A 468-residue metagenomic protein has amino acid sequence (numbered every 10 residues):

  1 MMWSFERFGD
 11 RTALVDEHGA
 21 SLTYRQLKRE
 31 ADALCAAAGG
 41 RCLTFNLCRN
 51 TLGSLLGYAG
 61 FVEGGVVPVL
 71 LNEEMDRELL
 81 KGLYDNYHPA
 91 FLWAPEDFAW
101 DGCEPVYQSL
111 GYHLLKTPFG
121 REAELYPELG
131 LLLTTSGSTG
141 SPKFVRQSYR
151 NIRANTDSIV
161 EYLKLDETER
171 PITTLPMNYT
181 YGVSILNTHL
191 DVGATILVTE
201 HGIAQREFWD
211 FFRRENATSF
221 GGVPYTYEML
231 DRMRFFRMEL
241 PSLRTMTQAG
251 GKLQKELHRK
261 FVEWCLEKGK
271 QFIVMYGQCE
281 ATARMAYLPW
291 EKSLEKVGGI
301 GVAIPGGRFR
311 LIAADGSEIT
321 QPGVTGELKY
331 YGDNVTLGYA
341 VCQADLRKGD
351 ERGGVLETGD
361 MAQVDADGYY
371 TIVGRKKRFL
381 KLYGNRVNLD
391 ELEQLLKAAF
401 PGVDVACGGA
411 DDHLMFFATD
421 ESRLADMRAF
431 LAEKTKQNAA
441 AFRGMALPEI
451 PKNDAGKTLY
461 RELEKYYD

Functional and structural regions predicted by a protein language model:
F5-D10, Y112, K116-T134, S141 (+1 more regions): Conserved pre-ATP/AMP-binding loop-to-beta segment of ANL
R7-G39, E78-K81, Q147-R150: Conserved AMP-binding/adenylate-forming core of the ANL superfamily
T23-Y24, E122, L129-D157: Conserved AMP-binding A3 loop
L34-M75, T174-L175, R386: Conserved AMP-binding/adenylate-forming
R153-R170, T180-S219, I304: Conserved AMP-binding/adenylation subdomain of ANL enzymes
A217-G222, D231-E295, R308: Gly/Ser/Thr-rich phosphate-binding loop
T320, E327-D390: Conserved ATP-binding/catalytic segment of the ANL
L380, G408, M415, A429-D468: Conserved C-terminal "lid"/linker of ANL adenylate-forming enzymes
